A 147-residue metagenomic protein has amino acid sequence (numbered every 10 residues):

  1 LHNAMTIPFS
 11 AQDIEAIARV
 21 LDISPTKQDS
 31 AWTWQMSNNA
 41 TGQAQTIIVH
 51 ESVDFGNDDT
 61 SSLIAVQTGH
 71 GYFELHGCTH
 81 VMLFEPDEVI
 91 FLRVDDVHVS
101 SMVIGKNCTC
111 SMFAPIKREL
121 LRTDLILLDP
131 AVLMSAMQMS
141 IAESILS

Functional and structural regions predicted by a protein language model:
L1-N57, V97: Charge-rich, low-complexity N-terminal segments
T6-D13, G77-M82, I126-L133, M137: Short amphipathic alpha-helical segments
N38, T68, A114-R118: Short beta-strand-to-loop capping motifs
D58, L75-G77, L121-T123: Intrinsically disordered, low-complexity acidic/polar segments
S62-T109, F113: Short, internal acidic amphipathic alpha-helical interface segments that mediate docking to partner proteins
D96-V132, A136, E143: Well-ordered alpha/beta subsegment
I145-S147: Short, highly charged C-terminal tails/helix-capping segments
